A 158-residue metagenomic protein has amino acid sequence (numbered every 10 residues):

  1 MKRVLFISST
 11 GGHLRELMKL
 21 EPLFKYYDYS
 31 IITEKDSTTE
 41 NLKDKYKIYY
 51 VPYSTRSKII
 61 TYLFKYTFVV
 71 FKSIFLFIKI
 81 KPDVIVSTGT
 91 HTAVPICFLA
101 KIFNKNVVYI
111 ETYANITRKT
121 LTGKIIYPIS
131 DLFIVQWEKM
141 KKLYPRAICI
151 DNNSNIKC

Functional and structural regions predicted by a protein language model:
M1-L5: Extreme N-terminal starter segment of soluble prokaryotic enzymes
S8, D28-K65, K139, I150-K157: Conserved nucleotide-sugar phosphate-binding/catalytic loop shared by glycosyltransferases and other
H13-K25: Short amphipathic alpha-helix
I59-D83: An amphipathic, basic-hydrophobic alpha-helix
I74-V84, V94-V108, K124-I125: Glycosyltransferases and closely related glycan-assembly transferases that use nucleotide-activated donors
T88-T92: Short His-centered aromatic/hydrophobic patch
K105-C158: Active-site-proximal region of nucleotide-activated glycan assembly enzymes, centered on histidine/acidic-rich loops
